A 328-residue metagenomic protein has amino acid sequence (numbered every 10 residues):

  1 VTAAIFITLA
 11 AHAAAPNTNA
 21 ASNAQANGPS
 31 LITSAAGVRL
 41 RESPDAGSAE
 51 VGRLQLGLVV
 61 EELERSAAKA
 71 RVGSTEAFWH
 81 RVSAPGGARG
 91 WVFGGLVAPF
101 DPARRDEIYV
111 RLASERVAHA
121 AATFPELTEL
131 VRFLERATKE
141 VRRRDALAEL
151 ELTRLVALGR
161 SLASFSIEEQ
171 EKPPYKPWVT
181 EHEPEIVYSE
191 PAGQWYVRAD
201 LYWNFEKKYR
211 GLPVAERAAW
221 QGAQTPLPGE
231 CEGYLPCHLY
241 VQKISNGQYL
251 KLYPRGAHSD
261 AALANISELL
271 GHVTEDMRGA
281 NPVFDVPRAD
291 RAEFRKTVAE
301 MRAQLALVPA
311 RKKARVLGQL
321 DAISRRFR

Functional and structural regions predicted by a protein language model:
V1-A10: Bacterial N-terminal signal peptides
L9-P16, A20, A26: Boundary at the C-terminal end of the N-terminal hydrophobic targeting segment
N23-A24, G73-R136, P174-P184, Y188-V197 (+1 more regions): Boundary regions of SH3-family modules and the immediately adjacent low-complexity/disordered segments in eukaryotic
N23-G28, I32-E76, A113-A120, R132 (+1 more regions): Beta-loop motif signature
G47-S48, E135-E149, F165, S189-Y196 (+5 more regions): Short solvent-exposed coil/turn linkers within tandem alpha-helical repeat scaffolds
P99, F133, A137-E140, R144 (+6 more regions): TPR/TPR-like alpha-solenoid repeats
A163-D200, N204, Q224-I244, H272-Q304: Short coil/linker segments at helix-helix boundaries
E216-H272: Flexible, glycine-rich surface segments
